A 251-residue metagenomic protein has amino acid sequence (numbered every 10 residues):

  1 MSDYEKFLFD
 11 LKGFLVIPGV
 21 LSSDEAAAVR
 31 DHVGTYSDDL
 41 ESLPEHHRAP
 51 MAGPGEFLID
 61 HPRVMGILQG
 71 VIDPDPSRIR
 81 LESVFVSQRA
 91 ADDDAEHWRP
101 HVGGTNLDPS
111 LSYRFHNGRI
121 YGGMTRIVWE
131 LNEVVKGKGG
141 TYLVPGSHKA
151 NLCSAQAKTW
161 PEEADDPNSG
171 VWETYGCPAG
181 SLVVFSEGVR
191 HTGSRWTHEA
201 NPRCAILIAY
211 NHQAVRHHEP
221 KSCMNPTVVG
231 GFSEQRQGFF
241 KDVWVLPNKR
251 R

Functional and structural regions predicted by a protein language model:
M1-Y4, R251: Basic/polar N-terminal segments that are highly enriched at the extreme N-terminus, encompassing both cleavable
S2, S169, T227-G231: Hydrophobic alpha-helical segments and their boundary regions
D3-K12, L21-A179, W196-A200, I208-S222: Non-heme Fe(II) oxygenase catalytic core, chiefly the N-lobe of the double-stranded beta-helix
I67, L182, V189-R251: Non-heme Fe(II)/2-oxoglutarate
H101, F185-E187: A short hydrophobic beta-strand element
